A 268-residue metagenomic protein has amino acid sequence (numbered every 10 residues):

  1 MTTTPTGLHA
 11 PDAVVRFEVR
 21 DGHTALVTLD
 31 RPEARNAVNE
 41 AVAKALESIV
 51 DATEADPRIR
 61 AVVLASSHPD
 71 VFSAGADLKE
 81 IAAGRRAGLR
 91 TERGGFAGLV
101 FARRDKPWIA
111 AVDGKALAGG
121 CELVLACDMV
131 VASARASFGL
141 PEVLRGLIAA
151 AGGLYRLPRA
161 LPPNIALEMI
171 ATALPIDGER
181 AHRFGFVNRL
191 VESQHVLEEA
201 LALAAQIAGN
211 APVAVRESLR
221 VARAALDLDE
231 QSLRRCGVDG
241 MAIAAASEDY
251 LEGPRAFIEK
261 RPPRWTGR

Functional and structural regions predicted by a protein language model:
M1-L26, D30, L174-A208, R216-L226 (+1 more regions): Amphipathic alpha-helical segments at domain termini/boundaries
M1-P69, A83: Conserved CoA-thioester-binding segment of acyl-CoA-metabolizing enzymes
V27, R31, A45-L46, L64 (+6 more regions): Terminal peptide-recognition signature
A45-E47, D51, L78-A116, R145 (+1 more regions): An acidic, glycine-rich surface segment that forms the CoA-thioester-binding/catalytic face of crotonase-fold enzymes
P69-S73, L117-A118, G139, A222: Short, active-site-adjacent cap segments at secondary-structure transitions
L99-V213, V238, A242, A246-S247 (+2 more regions): Crotonase-fold acyl-CoA enzyme core
L228-L233: Short beta-strand->loop
